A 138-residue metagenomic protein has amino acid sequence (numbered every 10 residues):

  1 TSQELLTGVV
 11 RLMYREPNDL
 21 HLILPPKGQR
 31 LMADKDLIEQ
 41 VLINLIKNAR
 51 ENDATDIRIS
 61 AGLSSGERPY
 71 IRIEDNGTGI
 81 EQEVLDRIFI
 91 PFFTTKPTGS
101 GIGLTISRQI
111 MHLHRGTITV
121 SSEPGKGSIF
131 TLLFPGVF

Functional and structural regions predicted by a protein language model:
D19-Q29: Conserved catalytic submotifs in the C-terminal HATPase_c
R30-A33, T95: Conserved micro-motifs of the catalytic ATP-binding
I38-E39: A residue-level detector for a conserved hydrophobic packing site within the catalytic ATP-binding domain
D56-E67: Short beta-strand/loop element within the Bergerat-fold HATPase_c
G79-R87: Short helix N-cap motif at coil->helix boundaries in the Bergerat
G103, S107: Short alpha-helical Gxxx[C/S/T] motif in the catalytic ATP-binding
M111-H112: Detector for a conserved hydrophobic position within an alpha-helical segment of the HATPase_c
